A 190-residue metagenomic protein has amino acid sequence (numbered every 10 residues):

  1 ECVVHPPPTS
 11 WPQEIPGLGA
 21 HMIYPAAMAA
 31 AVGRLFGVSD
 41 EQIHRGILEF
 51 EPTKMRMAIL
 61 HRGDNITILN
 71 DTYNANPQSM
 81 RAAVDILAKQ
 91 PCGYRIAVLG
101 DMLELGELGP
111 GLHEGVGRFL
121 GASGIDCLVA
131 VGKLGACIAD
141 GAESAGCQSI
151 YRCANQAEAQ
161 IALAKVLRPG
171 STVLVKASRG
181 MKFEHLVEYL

Functional and structural regions predicted by a protein language model:
E1-P12, T53-K54: Extended acidic/charged loop-beta regions that coordinate divalent cations and stabilize anionic phosphate/carboxylate
P16-L190: ATP-dependent carboxylate-amine ligase
